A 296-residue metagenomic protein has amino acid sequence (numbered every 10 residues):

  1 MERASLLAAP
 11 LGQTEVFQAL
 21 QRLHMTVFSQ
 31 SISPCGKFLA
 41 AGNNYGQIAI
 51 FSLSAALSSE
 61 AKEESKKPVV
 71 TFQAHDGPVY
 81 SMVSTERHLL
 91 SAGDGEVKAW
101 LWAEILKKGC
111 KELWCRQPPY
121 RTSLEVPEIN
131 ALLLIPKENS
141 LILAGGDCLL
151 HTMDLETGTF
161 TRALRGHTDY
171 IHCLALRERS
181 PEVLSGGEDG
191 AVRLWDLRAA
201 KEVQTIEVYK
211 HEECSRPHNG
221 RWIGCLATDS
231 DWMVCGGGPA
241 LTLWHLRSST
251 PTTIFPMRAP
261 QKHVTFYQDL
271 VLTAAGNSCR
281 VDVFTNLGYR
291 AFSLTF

Functional and structural regions predicted by a protein language model:
E2-L11, E15-F17, F28, R87 (+5 more regions): Terminal intrinsically disordered, low-complexity extensions flanking WD-repeat/beta-propeller proteins
F17-R22, E60-E64, P68-A74, G109-L124 (+5 more regions): Short C-terminal beta-strands that terminate individual repeats in beta-propeller domains, predominantly WD40 blades
L20-G46: Beta-strand-rich domains and repeat architectures in extracellular enzymes and scaffolds, especially beta-propellers
H24-S31, D76-V83, P118-L134, D169-L176 (+2 more regions): Canonical WD40 repeat/beta-propeller blade segments in eukaryotic WD-repeat proteins
G36-A40, R87-L90, E138-I142, T161-R162 (+5 more regions): Structural hallmark of WD40 beta-propellers
G42-Y45, A92-E96, W102, K137 (+5 more regions): Conserved strand-to-loop turn within each blade of WD40 beta-propeller repeats
I48-S52, V97-A103, L150-D154, V192-L197 (+3 more regions): WD40-repeat beta-propellers
S52-E60, L101-G109, L197-K201, N286-S293: Short loop/turn segments immediately following beta-strands, especially the blade-tip and inter-blade linker loops
